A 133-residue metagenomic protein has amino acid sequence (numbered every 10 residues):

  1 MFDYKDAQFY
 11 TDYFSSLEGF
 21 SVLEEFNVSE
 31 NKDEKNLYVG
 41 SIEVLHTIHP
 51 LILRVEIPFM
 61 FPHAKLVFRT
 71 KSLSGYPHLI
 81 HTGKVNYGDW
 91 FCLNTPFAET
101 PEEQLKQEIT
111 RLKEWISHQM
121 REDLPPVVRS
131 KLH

Functional and structural regions predicted by a protein language model:
M1-R54, F59-H133: UBC/E2-like fold recognition across ubiquitin and ubiquitin-like conjugation systems, capturing catalytically active
